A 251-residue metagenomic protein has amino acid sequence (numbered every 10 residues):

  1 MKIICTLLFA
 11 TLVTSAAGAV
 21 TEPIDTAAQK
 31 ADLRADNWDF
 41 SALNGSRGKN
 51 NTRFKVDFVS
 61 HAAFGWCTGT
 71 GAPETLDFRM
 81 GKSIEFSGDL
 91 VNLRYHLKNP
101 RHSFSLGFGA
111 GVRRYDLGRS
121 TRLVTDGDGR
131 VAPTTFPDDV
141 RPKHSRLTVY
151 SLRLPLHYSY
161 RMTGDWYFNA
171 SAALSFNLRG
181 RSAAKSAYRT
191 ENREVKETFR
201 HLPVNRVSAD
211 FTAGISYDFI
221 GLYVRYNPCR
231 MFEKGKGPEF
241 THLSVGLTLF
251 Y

Functional and structural regions predicted by a protein language model:
M1-G48: Cleavable N-terminal export/targeting peptides
A42-G45, S60, F64, F86-R94 (+6 more regions): Residues on the lipid-exposed face of transmembrane beta-strands in outer-membrane beta-barrel proteins
N51-K55, D77-E85, N99, S145-S151 (+2 more regions): Transmembrane beta-barrel outer-membrane domains
T52-S60, P100-L106, T148, G164-F168 (+3 more regions): Outer-envelope beta-barrel architecture signal
K55-G107: A structural/positional concept
C67-G81, D116-T148, N177-R189, E194-T212: Extracellular/periplasm-exposed beta-strand and loop segments of Gram-negative cell-envelope proteins, dominated by
V91-F176: Gram-negative (and chloroplast) outer-membrane scaffold detector with strong preference for beta-barrel transmembrane
E197-Y251: Predominantly the C-terminal beta-signal and adjacent terminal strand-loop region of outer-membrane beta-barrel
